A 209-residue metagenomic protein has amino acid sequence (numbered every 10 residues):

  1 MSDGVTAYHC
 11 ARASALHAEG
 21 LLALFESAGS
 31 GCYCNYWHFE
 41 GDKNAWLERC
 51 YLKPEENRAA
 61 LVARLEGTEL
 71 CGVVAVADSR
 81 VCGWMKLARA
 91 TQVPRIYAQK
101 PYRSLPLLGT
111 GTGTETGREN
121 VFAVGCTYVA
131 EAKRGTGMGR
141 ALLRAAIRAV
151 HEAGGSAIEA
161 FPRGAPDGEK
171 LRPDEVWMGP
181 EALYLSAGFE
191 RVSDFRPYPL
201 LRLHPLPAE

Functional and structural regions predicted by a protein language model:
M1-K43: Conserved N-terminal entry element of GNAT/NAT acetyltransferase domains
L22-Y33, M85-Y97, R148-V150, A157-I158: Short, solvent-exposed beta-strand-terminating loops
C34-C71: Active-site rim helix/loop that mediates acceptor-substrate recognition in acyltransferases
A63-G67, V76, R80-C126, G168-M178 (+1 more regions): Conserved acyl-donor/pantetheine-binding loop and adjacent beta-alpha core of acyl/acetyltransferases and related
N120-F122, L143, V150-P173: Conserved GNAT acetyl-CoA-binding A-motif
C126-V129, G135-E152: Conserved acetyl-CoA-binding loop-helix of GNAT-fold acetyltransferases
D174-E209: C-terminal "cap" of GNAT-fold acetyltransferases
